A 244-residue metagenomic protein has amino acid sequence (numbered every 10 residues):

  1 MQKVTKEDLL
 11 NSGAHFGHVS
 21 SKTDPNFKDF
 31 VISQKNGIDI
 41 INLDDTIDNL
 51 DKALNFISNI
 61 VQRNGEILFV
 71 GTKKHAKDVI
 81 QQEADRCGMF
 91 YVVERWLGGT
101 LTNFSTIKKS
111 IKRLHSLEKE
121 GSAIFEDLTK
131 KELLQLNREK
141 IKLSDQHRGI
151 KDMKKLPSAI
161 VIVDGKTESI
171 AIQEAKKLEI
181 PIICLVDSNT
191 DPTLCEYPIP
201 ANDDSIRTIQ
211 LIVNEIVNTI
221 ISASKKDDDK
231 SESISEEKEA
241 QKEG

Functional and structural regions predicted by a protein language model:
M1-E66, V70-E120, L133, M153 (+2 more regions): N-terminal cationic and glycine-rich segments that engage phosphates or anionic surfaces
I41, V70, I162-D164, L185 (+1 more regions): Conserved beta-strand segments of the P-loop GTPase G domain that flank and frequently precede/overlap
D48, L134, R207-L211: A generic "alpha-helical surface" signal
K74, G165-K166, N202-D203: Short, surface-exposed acidic/glycine-rich loop or hinge patches that mediate macromolecular interfaces
C87-T193: Long, charge-patterned amphipathic alpha-helical coiled-coil/hairpin "stalk" segments used as oligomerization
A171-D227: Short glycine/threonine-rich loop/turn motifs
